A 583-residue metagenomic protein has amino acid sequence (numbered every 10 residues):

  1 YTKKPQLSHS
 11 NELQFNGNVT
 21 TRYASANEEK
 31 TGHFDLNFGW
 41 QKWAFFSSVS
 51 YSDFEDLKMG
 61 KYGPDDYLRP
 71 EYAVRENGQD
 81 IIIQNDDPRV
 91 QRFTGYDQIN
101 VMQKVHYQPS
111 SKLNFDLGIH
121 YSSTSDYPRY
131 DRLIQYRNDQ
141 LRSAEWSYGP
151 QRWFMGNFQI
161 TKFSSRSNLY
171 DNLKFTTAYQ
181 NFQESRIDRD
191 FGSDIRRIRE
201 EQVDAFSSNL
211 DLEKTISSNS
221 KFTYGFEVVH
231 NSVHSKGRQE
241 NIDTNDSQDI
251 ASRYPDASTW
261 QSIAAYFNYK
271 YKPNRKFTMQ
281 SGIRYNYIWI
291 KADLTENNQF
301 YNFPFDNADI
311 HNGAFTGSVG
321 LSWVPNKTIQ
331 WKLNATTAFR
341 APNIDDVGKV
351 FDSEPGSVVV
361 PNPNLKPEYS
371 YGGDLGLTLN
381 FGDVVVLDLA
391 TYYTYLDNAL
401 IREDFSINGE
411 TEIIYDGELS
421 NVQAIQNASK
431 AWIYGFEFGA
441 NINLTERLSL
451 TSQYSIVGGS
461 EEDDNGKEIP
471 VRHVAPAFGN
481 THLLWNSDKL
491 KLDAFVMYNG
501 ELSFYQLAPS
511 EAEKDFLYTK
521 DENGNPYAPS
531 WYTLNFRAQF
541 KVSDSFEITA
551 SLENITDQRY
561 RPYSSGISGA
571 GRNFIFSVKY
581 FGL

Functional and structural regions predicted by a protein language model:
Y1-T20: A beta-strand signature from Gram-negative outer-membrane beta-barrel systems, especially the internal plug domain
N27-D53, P64-D126, R152-F154, I216-S217 (+2 more regions): Transmembrane beta-barrel wall of Gram-negative outer-membrane proteins
G60, T391, D397-N398, R402 (+3 more regions): C-terminal beta-signal and adjacent terminal beta-strands/loops of Gram-negative outer-membrane beta-barrel proteins
R92-Q98, Q108, K112-Y170, Y179-V203 (+1 more regions): Flexible loop and strand-edge segments within Gram-negative outer membrane beta-barrel domains
Q108-S110, N219-T223, E227-V229, R253-D397 (+7 more regions): Structural signature of Gram-negative outer-membrane beta-barrels, strongest in the C-terminal barrel of TonB-dependent
E201, A205-L212, S262-A264, V360-K366 (+4 more regions): Outer membrane beta-barrel strand-and-loop segments of large Gram-negative receptors, especially TonB-dependent
N274-R275, Y392-Y395, Y415-A508, D544 (+1 more regions): Gram-negative outer-membrane beta-barrel transporters
G320-S322, G376, G439-N441, A570-L583: Outer-membrane beta-barrel "beta-signal"
